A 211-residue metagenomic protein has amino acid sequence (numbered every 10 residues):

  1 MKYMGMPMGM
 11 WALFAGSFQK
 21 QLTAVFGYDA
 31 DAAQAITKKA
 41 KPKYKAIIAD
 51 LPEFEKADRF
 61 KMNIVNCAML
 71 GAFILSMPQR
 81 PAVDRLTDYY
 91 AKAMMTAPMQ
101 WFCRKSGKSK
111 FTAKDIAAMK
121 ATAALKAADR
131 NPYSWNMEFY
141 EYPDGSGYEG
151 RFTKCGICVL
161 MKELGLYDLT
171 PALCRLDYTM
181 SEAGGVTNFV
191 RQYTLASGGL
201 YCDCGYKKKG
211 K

Functional and structural regions predicted by a protein language model:
M1, G210-K211: Hydrophobic membrane-targeting and insertion signals
M1-M77: N-terminal, charged low-complexity regulatory/assembly segments
V65-G71, L75-L164: Amphipathic interaction/junction segments at domain boundaries or subunit interfaces
A68, L176, G199: Short, well-structured alpha-helical interface segments that form or flank functional binding sites
N131, S197-G198: A short catalytic or substrate-binding loop motif that flags glycine-/basic-rich loops and adjacent residues that bind
E138-A196: Short, hydrophobic/π-rich interface segment
D144, K208-G210: Short acidic-glycine loop/turn motifs at beta-strand connectors
G198-K208: C-terminal edge-of-domain segments
